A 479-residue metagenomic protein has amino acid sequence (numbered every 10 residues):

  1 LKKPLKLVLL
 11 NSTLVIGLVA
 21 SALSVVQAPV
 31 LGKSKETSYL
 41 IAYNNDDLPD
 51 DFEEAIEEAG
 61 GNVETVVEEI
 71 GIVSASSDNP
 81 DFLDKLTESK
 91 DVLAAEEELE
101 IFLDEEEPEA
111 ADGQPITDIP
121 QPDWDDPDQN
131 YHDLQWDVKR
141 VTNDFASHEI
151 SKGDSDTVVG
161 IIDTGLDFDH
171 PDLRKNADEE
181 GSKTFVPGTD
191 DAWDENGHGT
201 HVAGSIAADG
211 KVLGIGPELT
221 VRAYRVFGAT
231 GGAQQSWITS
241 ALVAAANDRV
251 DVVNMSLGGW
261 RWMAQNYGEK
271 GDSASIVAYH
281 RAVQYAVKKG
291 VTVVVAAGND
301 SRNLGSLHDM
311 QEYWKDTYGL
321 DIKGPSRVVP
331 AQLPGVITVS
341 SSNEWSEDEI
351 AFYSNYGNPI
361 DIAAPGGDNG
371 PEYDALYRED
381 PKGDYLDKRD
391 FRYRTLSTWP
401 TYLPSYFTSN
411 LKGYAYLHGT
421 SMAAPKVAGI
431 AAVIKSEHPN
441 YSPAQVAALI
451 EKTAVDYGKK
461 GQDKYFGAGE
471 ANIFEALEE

Functional and structural regions predicted by a protein language model:
K2-P29: Sec-dependent N-terminal signal peptides of Gram-positive bacterial secreted proteins and lipoproteins
A28-A110: Inhibitory N-terminal propeptides of secreted protease zymogens
L48, D209, V226-L333, S346 (+2 more regions): Substrate-binding/access-modulating region of protease and related hydrolase catalytic domains
E64-T65, I101, V250-G259, S436-E479: C-terminal subdomain of the subtilisin-like protease fold in secreted/lumenal serine endopeptidases
K90-V158, L166, P171-D172, N410: Protease zymogen maturation seam
D137-F145, V159, T164-A192, D209 (+6 more regions): Peri-catalytic substrate-binding/gating loops that frame the active-site cleft of hydrolases
A146-G181, T189-S236, D248-D251, Q332-G335 (+4 more regions): Subtilisin-like serine protease catalytic core
D163, V291, G319-A432: Extracellular S/T/G-rich loop segment that most often corresponds to the catalytic His/Ser-adjacent loop
